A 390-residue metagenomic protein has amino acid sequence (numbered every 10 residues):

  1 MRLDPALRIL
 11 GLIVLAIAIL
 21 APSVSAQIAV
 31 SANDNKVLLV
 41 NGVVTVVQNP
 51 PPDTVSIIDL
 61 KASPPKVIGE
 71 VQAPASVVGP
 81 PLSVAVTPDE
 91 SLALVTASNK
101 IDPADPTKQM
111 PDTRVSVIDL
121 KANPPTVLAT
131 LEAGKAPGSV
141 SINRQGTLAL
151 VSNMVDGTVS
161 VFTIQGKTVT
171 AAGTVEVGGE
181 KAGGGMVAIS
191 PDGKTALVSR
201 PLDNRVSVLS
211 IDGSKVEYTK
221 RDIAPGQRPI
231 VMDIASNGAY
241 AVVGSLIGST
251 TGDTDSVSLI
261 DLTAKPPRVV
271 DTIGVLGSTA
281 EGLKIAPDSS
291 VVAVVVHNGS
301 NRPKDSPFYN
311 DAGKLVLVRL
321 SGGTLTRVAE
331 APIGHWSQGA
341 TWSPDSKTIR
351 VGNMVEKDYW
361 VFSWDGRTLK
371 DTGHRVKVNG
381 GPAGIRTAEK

Functional and structural regions predicted by a protein language model:
M1-G11: Bacterial N-terminal signal peptides that target proteins for export
L10-A21: Bacterial N-terminal signal peptides
P22-K390: Predominantly soluble domains enriched in secretory-pathway, periplasmic, or organellar proteins
